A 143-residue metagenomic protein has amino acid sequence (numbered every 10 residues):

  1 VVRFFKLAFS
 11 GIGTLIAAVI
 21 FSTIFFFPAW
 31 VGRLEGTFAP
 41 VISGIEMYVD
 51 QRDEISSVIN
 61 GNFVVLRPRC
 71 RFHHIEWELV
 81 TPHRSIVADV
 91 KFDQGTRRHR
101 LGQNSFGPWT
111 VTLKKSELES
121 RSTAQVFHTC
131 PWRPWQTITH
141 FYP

Functional and structural regions predicted by a protein language model:
V1-R3: N-terminal hydrophobic targeting signals that begin at the initiator methionine
F5-W30: Hydrophobic membrane-insertion alpha-helices, especially the h-region of bacterial N-terminal signal peptides
F27-I42: Proline/serine/threonine-rich low-complexity linkers at boundaries of modular beta-sandwich domains
P28, I75, G107, C130-R133: Short, low-complexity intrinsically disordered segments
G32, L79, V111, P134-T137: Intrinsic disorder/low-complexity segments enriched in polar/charged and small flexible residues
F38-W109: Contiguous segments within soluble domain cores/interaction surfaces
D93-P131: Short, solvent-exposed, Trp/other aromatic-anchored flexible loops in extracytoplasmic proteins
C130-P143: Short beta-strand elements
